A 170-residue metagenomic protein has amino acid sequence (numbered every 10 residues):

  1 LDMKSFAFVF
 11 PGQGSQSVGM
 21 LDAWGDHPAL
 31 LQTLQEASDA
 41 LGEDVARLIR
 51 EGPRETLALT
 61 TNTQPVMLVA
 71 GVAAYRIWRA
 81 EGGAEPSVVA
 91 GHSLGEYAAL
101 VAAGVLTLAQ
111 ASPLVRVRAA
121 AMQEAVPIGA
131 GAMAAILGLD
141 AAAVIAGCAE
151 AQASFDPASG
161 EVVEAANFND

Functional and structural regions predicted by a protein language model:
D2, V101-A102: Hydrophobic, well-ordered beta-alpha structural blocks that scaffold small-molecule cofactor pockets
D2-A90, A153-S154: Helix-rich "cap/lid" substructures immediately adjacent to catalytic or cofactor-binding pockets
Q13-S15, L41, A103-D170: Alpha/beta catalytic cores of group-transfer enzymes, especially the acyltransferase/condensing modules of polyketide
S15-V18, A23, A46, G95 (+3 more regions): Short, electropositive, low-hydrophobicity segments enriched in small/polar residues
Q32, V66, S93-L94, L106 (+1 more regions): An amphipathic alpha-helix/helix-turn recognition signal
E36, A70-A73, Y97, Q110 (+2 more regions): Residues within well-formed alpha-helices
R54-E55, A90-L94, A119, G131-A135: Short, glycine/charge-rich beta-strand/loop segments that flank catalytic centers and engage negatively charged groups
G71, S87-G95, A99, T107: Gly/Ala-rich beta-loop-alpha elbow adjacent to hydrolase catalytic centers
